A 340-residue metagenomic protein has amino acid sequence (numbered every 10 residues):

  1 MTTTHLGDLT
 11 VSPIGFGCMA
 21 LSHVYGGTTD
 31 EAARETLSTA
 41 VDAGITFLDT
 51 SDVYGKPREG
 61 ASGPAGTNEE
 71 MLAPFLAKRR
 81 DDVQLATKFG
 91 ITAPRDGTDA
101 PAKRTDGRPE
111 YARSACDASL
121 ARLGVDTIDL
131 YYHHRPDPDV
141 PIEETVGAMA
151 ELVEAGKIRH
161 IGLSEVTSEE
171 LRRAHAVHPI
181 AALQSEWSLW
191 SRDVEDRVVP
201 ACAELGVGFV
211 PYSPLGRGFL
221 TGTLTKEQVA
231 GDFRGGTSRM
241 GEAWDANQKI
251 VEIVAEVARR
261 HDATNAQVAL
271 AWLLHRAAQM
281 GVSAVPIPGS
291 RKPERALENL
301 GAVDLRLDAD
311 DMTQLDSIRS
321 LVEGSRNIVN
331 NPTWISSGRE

Functional and structural regions predicted by a protein language model:
M1, E204, G231-E256, R260 (+3 more regions): Terminal-tail/helix-coil boundary detector
M1-V83, R339: N-terminal binding-site loop/beta-alpha segment at the start of enzyme catalytic domains that lines or forms
S12, T46, D126-D129, R159 (+4 more regions): Short acidic/polar active-site loop segments enriched in Thr and Asp
F16, A33, L48, L72 (+12 more regions): Conserved, mostly hydrophobic/aromatic
M19-L21, V53, K88-T92, H133-P136 (+4 more regions): Active-site beta-loop-alpha junctions enriched in small/polar residues
R95-D193, R197: Glycine/proline-rich, positively charged, aromatic-decorated active-site loop/lid region on the catalytic face
K157, H175-A182, A203-V210, Q279-A284: Glycine-enriched alpha-helix->loop->beta-strand junction motifs that scaffold or abut catalytic
V194-D232, A263-T264: Aromatic-lined glycan-binding groove of carbohydrate-active enzymes
